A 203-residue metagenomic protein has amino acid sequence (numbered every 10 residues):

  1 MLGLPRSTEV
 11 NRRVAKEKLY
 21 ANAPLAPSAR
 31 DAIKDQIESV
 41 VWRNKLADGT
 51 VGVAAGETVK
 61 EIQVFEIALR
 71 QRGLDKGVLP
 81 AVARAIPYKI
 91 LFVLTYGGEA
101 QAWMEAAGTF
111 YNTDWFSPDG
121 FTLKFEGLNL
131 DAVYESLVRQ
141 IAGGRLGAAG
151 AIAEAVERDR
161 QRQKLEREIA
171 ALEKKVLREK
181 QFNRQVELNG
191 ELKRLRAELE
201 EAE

Functional and structural regions predicted by a protein language model:
M1-L94: N-terminal, leucine/charged-rich tether regions that mediate assembly and partner docking in large macromolecular
R72-G150: Extended assembly-interface/linker segments at domain junctions
L146-R160: Short, charge/polar-rich alpha-helical segments
R158-I169: Short amphipathic alpha-helical heptad-repeat segments
R167-R178: Short helix/strand-capping connector loops at secondary-structure junctions
F182-K193: Short, charged, amphipathic alpha-helical segments
R194-E203: Amphipathic alpha-helical coiled-coil segments
